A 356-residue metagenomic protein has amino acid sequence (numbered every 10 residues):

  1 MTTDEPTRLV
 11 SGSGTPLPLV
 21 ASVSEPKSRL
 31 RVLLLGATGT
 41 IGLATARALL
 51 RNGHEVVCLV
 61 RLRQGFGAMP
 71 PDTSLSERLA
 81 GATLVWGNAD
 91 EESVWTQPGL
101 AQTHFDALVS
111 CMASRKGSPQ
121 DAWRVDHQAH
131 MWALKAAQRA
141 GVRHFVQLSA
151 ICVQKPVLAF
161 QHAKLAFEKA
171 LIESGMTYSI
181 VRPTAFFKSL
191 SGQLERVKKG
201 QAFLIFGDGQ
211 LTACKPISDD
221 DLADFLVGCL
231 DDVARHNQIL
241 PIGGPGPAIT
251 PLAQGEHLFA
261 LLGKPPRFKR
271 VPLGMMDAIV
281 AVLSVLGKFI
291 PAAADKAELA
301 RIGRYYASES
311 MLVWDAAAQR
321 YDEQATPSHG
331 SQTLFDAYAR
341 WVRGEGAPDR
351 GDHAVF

Functional and structural regions predicted by a protein language model:
V20, S24, S28-H54, C58: N-terminal Rossmann NAD(P)H-binding glycine-rich loop of SDR-like oxidoreductase domains
Q64-A68, D72-R139, C152-Q154: NAD(P)H-binding glycine-rich loop region in Rossmannoid oxidoreductase-like domains and their noncatalytic homologs
S114-G200: Glycine-/Pro-rich loop/turn segments that contact NAD(P) or position catalytic residues in Rossmann-like domains
A129, G209-L230, Q238, T250: Substrate-positioning beta->alpha
S189-R196, C229-L240, K264-P266: Glycine/proline-rich active-site loop of Rossmann-fold NAD(P)-dependent oxidoreductases
A213-D220, I242-A260, P272-A281: Substrate-binding strand-loop-helix patch in Rossmann-like NAD(P)-dependent oxidoreductase/epimerase domains
G274-F356: A hydrophobic C-terminal alpha-helical subdomain
